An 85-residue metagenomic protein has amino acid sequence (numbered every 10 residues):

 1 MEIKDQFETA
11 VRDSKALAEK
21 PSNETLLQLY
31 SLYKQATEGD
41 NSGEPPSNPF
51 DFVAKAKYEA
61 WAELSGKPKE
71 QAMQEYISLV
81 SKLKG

Functional and structural regions predicted by a protein language model:
E2-G85: A charge-rich, low-complexity, intrinsically flexible signal that marks solvent-exposed coils, linkers, repeats
